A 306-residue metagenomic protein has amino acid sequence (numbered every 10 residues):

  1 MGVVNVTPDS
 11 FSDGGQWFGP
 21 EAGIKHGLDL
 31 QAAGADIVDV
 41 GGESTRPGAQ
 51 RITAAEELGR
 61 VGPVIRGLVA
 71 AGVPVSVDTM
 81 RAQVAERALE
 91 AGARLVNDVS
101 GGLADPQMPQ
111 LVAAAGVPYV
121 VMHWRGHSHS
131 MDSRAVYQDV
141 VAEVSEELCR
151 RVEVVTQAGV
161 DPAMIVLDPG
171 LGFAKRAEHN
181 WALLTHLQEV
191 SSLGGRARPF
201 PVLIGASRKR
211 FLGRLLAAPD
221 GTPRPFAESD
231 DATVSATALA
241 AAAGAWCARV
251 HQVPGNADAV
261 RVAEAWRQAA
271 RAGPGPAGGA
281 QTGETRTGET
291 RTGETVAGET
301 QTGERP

Functional and structural regions predicted by a protein language model:
M1-G2, D29-G41: N-terminal glycine-rich anion-binding loops that anchor highly charged ligand groups
N5-D9: Short polar catalytic/cofactor-binding loops
S12-E21, K25-H26, T45-R66, A70-P74 (+6 more regions): Active-site-adjacent loop and "lid" segments of alpha/beta metabolic enzymes
A280-G303: Long, intrinsically disordered low-complexity tandem-repeat segments
